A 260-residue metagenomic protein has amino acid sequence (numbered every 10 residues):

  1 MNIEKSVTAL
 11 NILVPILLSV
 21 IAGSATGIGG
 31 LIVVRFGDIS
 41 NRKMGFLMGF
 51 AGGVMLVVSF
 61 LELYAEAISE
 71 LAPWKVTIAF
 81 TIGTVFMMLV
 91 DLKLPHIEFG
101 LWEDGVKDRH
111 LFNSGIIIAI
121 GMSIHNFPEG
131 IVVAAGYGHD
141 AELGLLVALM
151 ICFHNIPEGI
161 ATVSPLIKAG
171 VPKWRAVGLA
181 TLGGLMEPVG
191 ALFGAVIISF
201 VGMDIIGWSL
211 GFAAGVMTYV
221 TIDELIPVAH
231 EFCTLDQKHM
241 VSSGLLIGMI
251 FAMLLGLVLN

Functional and structural regions predicted by a protein language model:
M1-N260: Intrinsically disordered, metal-sensing/regulatory segments
